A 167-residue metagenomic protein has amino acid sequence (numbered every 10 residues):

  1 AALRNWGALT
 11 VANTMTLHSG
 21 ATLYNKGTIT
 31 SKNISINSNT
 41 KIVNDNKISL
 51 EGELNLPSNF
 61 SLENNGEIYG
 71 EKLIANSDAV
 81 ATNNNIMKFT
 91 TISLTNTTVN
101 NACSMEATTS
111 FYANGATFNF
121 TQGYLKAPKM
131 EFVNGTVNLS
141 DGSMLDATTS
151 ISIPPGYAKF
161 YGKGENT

Functional and structural regions predicted by a protein language model:
A1-T167: Extracellular beta-strand-rich, repetitive "passenger/adhesive" scaffolds that bind or process carbohydrates
